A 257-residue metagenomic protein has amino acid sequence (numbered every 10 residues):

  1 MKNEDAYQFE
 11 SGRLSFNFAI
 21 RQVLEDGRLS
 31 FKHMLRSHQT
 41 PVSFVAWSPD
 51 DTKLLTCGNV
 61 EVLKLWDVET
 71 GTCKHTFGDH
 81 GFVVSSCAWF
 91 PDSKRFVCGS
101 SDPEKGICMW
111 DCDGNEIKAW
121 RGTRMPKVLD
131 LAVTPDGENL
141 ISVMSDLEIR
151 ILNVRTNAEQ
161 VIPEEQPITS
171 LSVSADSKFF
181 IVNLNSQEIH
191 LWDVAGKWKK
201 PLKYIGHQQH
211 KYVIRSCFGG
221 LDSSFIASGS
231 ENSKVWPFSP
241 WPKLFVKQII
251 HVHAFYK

Functional and structural regions predicted by a protein language model:
S15-A19, T40, T52, V60-K64 (+5 more regions): Short coil/turn segments within WD40 beta-propeller repeats
L24-D26, V68-T70, D111-N115, V154-N157 (+2 more regions): Short loop/turn segments that connect beta-strands within beta-propeller blades
S30-S37, C57, C73-D79, I117-T123 (+3 more regions): Short C-terminal beta-strands that terminate individual repeats in beta-propeller domains, predominantly WD40 blades
T40-A46, F82-A88, P126-V133, P167-S172 (+2 more regions): Canonical WD40 repeat/beta-propeller blade segments in eukaryotic WD-repeat proteins
P49-D50, P91-D92, P135-D136, A175-D176 (+1 more regions): Residue-level detector of Asp-centered blade-edge/turn motifs that repeat once per structural unit in beta-propeller
H80-Q160: Solenoidal tandem-repeat scaffolds enriched in leucines and small polar residues
E159-I168, S172-K257: Structured C-terminal portions of repeat-based eukaryotic scaffold domains
